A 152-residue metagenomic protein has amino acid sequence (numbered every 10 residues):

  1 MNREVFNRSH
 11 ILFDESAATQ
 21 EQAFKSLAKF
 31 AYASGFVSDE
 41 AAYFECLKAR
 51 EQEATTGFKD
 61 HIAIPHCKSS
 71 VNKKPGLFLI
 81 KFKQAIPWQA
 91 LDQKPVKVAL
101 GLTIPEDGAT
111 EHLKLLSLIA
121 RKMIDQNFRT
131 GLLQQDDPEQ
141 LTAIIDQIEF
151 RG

Functional and structural regions predicted by a protein language model:
M1-G152: Cytosolic covalent-transfer regions centered on His/Cys nucleophiles that carry phosphoryl or persulfide groups
